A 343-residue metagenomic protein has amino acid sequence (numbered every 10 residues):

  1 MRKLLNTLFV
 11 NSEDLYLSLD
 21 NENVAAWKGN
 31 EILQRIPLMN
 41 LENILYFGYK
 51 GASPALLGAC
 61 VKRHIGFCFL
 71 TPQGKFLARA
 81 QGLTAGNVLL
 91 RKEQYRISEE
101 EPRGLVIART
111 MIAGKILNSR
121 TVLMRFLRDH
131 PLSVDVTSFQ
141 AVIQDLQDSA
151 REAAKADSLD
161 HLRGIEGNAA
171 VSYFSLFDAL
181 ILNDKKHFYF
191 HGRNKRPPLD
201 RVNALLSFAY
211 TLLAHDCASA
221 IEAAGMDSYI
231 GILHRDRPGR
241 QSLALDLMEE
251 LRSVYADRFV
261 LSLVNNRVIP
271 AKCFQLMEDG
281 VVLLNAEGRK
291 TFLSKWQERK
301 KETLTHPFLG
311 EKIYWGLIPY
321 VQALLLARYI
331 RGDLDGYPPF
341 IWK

Functional and structural regions predicted by a protein language model:
M1-D20, G29, R35, L89-K343: Active-site helix-to-loop segments that bind/position phosphate- or nucleotide-bearing substrates and donors across
M1-G74, G82: Terminal-proximal segments
G48-T121: A surface-exposed, charged beta-strand/loop segment in the N-terminal or early-internal portion of soluble proteins
